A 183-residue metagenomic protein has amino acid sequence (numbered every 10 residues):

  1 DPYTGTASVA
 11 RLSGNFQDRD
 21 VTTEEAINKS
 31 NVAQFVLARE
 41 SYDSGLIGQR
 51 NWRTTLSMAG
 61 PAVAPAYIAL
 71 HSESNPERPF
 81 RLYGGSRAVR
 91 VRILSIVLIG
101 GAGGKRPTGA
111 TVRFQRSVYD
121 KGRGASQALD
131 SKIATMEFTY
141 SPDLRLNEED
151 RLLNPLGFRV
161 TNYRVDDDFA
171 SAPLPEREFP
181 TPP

Functional and structural regions predicted by a protein language model:
D1-A26, S30, E40, L46-P183: Structured, amphipathic secondary-structure segments that form assembly/contact surfaces in multi-subunit
